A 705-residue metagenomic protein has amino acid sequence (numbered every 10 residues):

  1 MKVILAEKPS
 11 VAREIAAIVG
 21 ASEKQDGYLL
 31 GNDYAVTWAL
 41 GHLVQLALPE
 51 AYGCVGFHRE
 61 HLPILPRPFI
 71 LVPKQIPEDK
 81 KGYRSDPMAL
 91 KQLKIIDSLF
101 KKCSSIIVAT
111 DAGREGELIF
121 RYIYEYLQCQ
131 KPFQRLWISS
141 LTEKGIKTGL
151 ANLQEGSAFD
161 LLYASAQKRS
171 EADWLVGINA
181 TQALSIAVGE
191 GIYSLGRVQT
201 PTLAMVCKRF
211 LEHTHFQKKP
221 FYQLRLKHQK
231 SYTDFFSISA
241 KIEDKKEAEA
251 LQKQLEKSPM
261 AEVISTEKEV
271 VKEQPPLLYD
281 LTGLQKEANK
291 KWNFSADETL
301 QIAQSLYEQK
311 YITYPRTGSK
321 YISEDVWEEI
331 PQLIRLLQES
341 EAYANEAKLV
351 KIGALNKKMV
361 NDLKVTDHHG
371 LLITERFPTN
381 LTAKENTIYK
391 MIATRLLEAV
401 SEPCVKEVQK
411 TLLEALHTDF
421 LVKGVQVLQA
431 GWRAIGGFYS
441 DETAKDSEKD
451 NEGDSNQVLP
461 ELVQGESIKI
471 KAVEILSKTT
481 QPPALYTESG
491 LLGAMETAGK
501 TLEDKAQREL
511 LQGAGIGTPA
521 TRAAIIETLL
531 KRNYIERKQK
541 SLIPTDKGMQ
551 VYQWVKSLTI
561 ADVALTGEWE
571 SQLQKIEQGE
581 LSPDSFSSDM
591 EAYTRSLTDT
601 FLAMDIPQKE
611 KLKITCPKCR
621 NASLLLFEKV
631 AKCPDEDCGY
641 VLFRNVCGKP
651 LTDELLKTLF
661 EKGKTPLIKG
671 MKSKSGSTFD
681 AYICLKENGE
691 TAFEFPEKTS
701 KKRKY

Functional and structural regions predicted by a protein language model:
M1-S170, W174, T443, P482: Intrinsically disordered, low-complexity regulatory segments
M1-V3, D111-A112, G189-S194, K268-L277 (+4 more regions): Conserved short loop/turn motifs at secondary-structure junctions
K2, Q25, G82, A89 (+5 more regions): Basic, low-complexity terminal or inter-domain segments flanking catalytic cores
P9-A16, D33-V36, L40, R59-L62 (+18 more regions): Amphipathic alpha-helical transducer elements in NTP-driven molecular machines
L30-N32, K227-S231, E414-T418, S675: Short strand-coil-strand connectors
M88, E143-H228, K268-E269: C-terminal or mid-to-C-terminal helical accessory/interaction module adjacent to the motor/catalytic core
D244-Y279, Q285: Metal- or metallocofactor-binding catalytic centers and their adjacent structured scaffolds across diverse enzyme
